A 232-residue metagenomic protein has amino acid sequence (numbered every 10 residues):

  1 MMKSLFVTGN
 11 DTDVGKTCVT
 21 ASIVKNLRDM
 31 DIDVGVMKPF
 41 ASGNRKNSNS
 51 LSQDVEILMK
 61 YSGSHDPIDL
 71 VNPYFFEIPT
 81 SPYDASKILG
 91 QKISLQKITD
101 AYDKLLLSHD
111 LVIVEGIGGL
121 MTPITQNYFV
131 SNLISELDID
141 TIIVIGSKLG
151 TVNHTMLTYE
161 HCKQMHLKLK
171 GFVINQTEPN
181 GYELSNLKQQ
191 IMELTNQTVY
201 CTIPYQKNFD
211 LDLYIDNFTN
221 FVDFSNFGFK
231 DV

Functional and structural regions predicted by a protein language model:
M1-F6: Extreme N-terminal starter segment of soluble prokaryotic enzymes
T8-N10: Residues at the beta-strand->loop junction immediately N-terminal to the Walker
V14-G15: Conserved glycine(s) of the Walker
C18-K92, D103-K104: N-terminal phosphate/diphosphate-binding loop that engages ATP/GTP or pyrophosphate donors across diverse enzyme folds
S81-I124, S131: Phosphate-binding/switch loop-helix module in NTP-utilizing enzymes
T125-K148: Inter-motif core of Ras-like GTPase G domains
Q126-N132, M156-Y159, L184-Q189: Charged helix-capping and loop-helix junction motifs
E160-V232: C-terminal lobe/tail of nucleotide-utilizing enzymes
